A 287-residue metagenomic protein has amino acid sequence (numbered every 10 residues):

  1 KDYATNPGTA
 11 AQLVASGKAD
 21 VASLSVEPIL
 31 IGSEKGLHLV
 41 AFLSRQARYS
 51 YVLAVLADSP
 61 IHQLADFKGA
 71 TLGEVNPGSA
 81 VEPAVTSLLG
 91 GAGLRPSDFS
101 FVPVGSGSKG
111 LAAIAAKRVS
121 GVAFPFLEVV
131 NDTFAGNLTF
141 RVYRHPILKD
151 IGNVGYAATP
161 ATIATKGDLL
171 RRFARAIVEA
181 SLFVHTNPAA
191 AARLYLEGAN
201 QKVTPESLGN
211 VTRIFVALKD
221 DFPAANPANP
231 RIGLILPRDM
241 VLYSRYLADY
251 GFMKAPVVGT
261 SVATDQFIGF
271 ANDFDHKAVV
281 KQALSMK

Functional and structural regions predicted by a protein language model:
K1-S106, G110-A113, S120-F126, T139-P146 (+2 more regions): Short, glycine-/small- and polar/acidic-enriched structural segments that line small-molecule recognition paths
L30, T86, V130, V178 (+1 more regions): Predominant activation on well-ordered alpha-helical scaffold segments within soluble catalytic domains
L56, Y143-R144, T159, L236 (+1 more regions): Helix N-cap / beta->alpha transition motif
S108-S207: Pocket-lining segment of extracytoplasmic ligand-binding domains
A115-A116, A217-R231, F270-V279: Short amphipathic alpha-helical segments at helix boundaries and their inter-helical linkers
K166-K254: Secondary-structure end/capping motifs
V241-K287: Conserved C-terminal helix/tail region of periplasmic/extracytoplasmic solute-binding proteins
